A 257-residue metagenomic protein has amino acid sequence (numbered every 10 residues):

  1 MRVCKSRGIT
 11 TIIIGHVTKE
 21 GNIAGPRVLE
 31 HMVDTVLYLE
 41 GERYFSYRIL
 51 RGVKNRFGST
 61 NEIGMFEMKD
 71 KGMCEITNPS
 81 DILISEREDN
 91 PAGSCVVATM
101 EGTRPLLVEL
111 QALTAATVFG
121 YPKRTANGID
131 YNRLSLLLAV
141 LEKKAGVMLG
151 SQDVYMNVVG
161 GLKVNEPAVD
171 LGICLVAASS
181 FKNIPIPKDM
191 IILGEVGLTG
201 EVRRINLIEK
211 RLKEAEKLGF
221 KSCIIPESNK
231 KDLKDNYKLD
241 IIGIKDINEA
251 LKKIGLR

Functional and structural regions predicted by a protein language model:
M1-R27, H31-R257: Peripheral, non-AAA+ core regions of ATP-driven protein-machinery
